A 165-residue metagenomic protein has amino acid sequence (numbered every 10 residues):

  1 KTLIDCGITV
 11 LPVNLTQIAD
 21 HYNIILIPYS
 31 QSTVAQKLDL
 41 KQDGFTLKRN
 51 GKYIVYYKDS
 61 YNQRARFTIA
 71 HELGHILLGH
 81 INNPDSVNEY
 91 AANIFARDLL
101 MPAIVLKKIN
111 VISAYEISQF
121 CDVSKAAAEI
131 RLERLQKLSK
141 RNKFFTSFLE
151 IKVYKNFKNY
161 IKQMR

Functional and structural regions predicted by a protein language model:
K1-R165: Active-site hotspot residues in diverse enzymes, especially metal/ion-binding acidic/histidine motifs
